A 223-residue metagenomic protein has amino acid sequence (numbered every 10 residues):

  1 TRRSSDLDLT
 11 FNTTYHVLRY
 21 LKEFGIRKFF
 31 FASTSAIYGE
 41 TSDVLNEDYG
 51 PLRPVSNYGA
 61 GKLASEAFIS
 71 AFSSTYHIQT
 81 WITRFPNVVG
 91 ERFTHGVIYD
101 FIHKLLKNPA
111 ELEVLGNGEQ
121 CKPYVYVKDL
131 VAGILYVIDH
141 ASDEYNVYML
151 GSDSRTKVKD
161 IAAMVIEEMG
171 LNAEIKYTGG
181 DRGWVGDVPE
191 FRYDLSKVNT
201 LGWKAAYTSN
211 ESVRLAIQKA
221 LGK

Functional and structural regions predicted by a protein language model:
T1-S4: Short, small-residue-biased leader/transition segments that mark boundaries at the very start of proteins
D8-H16, E23, R27-K28, I37-I82 (+2 more regions): Catalytic helix-loop patch of NAD(P)-dependent Rossmann-fold dehydrogenases
F11-R19, K128-V131, L135: Conserved active-site region of classical short-chain dehydrogenase/reductase
K28-F29, T80, L112, I175: Hydrophobic/aromatic residues located in beta-strands of well-ordered beta-sheets within soluble catalytic
T34: Residue(s) in the substrate-gating loop at a strand-loop-helix junction that position the organic substrate next
V44, H95-K104: A glycine/serine/threonine-rich, flexible loop-to-helix segment that serves as the NAD(P) cofactor-binding "lid"
A64, F68, F72, F101 (+2 more regions): Hydrophobic alpha-helix immediately C-terminal to the catalytic Tyr-X-X-X-Lys motif of short-chain
L106-K223: C-terminal substrate-binding subdomain of Rossmann-fold SDR/epimerase-dehydratase oxidoreductases
